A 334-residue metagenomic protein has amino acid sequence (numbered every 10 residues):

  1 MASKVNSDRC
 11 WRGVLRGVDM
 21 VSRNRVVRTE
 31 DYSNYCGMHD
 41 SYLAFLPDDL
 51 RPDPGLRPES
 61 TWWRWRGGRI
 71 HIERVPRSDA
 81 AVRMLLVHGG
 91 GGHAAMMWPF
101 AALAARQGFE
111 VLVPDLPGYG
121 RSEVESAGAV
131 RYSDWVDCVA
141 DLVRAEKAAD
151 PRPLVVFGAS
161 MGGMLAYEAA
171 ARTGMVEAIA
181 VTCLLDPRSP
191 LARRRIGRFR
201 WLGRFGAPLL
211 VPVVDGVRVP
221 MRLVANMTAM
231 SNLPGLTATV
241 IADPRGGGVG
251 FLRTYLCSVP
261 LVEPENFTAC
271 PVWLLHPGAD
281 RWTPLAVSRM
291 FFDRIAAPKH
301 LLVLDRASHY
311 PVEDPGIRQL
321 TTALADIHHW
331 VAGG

Functional and structural regions predicted by a protein language model:
D8-R64, G68-V75: An N-terminal hydrophobic leader/cap segment in hydrolases
G89-G92, G278: Active-site glycine-rich loops that stabilize anionic/oxyanionic intermediates across multiple enzyme folds
G91-M96, G120-P151: Catalytic nucleophile-loop/oxyanion-hole region of alpha/beta-hydrolase and closely related hydrolase-like folds
A94, A101-E125: Conserved alpha/beta-hydrolase
A159-R245: Alpha/beta-hydrolase-fold enzymes
T268, L274-H276, D280: Short beta-strand/loop motif that positions the catalytic acidic residue of the alpha/beta-hydrolase fold
C270, P284-D293: Short alpha-helix in the alpha/beta-hydrolase fold that links the catalytic acid
P298-G334: Catalytic active-site module of serine/aspartate enzymes centered on a nucleophile-bearing elbow/loop
